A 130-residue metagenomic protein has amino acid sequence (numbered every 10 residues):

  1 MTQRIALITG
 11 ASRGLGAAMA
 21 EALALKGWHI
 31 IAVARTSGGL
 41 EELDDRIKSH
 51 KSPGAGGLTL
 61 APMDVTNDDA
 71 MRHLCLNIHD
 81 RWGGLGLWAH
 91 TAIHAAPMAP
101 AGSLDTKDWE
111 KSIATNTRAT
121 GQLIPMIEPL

Functional and structural regions predicted by a protein language model:
S12-R13: Conserved glycine-rich cofactor-binding loop
K26-L43: Conserved glycine-rich Rossmann-like NAD(P)H-binding loop of the short-chain dehydrogenase/reductase
L40, M71-I78: A conserved hydrophobic alpha-helix of the Rossmann-fold in NAD(P)-dependent oxidoreductases
P62-H73, T106: The beta1-alpha1 cofactor-binding region of Rossmann-like NAD(H)/NADP(H)-dependent oxidoreductases
T91-M98: Conserved NAD(P)H cofactor-binding loop of Rossmann-fold oxidoreductase domains
A99-A101, D105-E110: Substrate-binding pocket helix/loop in short-chain dehydrogenase/reductase
I124-P125: A short, exposed helix-loop element centered on a Lys and neighboring polar residues
